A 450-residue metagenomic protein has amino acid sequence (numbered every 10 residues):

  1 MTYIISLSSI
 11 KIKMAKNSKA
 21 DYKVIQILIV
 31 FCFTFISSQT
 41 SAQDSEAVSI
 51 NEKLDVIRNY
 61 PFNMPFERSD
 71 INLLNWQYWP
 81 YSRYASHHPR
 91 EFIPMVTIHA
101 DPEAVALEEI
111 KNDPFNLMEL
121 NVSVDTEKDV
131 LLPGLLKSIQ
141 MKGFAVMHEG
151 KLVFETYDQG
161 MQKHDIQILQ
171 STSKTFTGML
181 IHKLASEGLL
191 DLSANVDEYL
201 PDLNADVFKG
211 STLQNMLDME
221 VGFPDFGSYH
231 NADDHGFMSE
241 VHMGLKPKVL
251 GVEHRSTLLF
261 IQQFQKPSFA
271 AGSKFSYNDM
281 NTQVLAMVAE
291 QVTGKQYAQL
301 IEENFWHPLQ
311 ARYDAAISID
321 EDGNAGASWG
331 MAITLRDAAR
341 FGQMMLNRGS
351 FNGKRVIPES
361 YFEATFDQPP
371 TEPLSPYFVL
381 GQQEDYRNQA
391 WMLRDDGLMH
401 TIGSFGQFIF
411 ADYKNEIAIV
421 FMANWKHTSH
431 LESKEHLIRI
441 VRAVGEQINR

Functional and structural regions predicted by a protein language model:
M1-D21: N-terminal secretory signal peptides that target proteins for export/translocation
A42-G160, D218, G222, V441-R450: N-terminal leader/targeting segments and the immediately adjacent pre-domain N-terminus
G150, I168-L192, M216, L285-A289 (+2 more regions): Active-site SXXK
K151-T156, E198, D233-A270, K295-D314: Short, charged, amphipathic alpha-helices and their helix-cap/turn boundaries
I168, S186-Y229, K266, Q291-W329 (+1 more regions): Active-site helix/loop module of the DD-peptidase/beta-lactamase fold, centered on the serine-lysine SxxK catalytic
D218-M219, M280-V288, A327-F351, Q407-N424: Active-site-proximal alpha-helical segments within enzyme catalytic domains
R312-A315, F362-I419: Active-site Gly/Thr loop motif
